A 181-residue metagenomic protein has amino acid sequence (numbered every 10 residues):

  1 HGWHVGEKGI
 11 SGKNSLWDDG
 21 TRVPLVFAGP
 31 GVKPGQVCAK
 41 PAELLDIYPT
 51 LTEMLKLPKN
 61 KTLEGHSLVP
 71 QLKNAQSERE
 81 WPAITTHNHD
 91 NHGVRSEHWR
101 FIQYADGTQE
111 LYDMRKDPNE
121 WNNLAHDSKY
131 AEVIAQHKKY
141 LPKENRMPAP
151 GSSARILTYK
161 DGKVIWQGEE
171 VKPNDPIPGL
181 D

Functional and structural regions predicted by a protein language model:
H1-Q36, E43, E64: Histidine-centered active-site microenvironments of extracellular/periplasmic hydrolases and transferases
G2-V5, P30, M54-K59, L72-Q76 (+2 more regions): A generic secondary-structure signal for well-formed alpha-helical elements
S15-T21, T85-H126, D161-D181: C-terminal, low-complexity/hydrophilic appendages and adjacent surface loops of extracellular/periplasmic anionic
R22, I47, T52, L124-D181: Long, internal low-complexity/basic segments
G29-V32, K56-P58, K73-A75, E97-W99 (+2 more regions): Short loop segments at secondary-structure junctions
G35-V94, N122, Y130-Q136, S153-L157: Polar, surface-exposed loop/tail segments that function as active-site lids or cofactor/substrate-recognition elements
